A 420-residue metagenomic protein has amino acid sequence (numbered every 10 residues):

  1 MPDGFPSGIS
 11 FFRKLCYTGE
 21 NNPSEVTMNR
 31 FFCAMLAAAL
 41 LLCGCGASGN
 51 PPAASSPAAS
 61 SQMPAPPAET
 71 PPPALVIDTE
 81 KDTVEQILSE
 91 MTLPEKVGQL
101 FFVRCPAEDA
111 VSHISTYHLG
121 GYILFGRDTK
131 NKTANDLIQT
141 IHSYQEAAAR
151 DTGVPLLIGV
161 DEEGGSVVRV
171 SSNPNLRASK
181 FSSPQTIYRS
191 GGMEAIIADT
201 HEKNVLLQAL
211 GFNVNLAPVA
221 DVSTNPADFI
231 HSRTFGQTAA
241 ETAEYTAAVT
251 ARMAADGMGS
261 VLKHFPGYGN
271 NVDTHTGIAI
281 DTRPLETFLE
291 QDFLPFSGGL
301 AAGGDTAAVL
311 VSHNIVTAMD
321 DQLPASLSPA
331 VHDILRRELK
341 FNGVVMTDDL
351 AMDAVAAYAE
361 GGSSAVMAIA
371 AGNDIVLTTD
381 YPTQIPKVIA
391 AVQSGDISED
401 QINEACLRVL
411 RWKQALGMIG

Functional and structural regions predicted by a protein language model:
M1-S10: Intrinsically disordered, low-complexity segments enriched in serine/proline and basic residues
K14-E20, S24: Short, positively charged and aromatic/hydrophobic N-terminal segments
N29-A37: Sec-dependent signal peptide recognition, specifically the positively charged N-region followed immediately by
L41-G44: C-terminal motif of bacterial Sec signal peptides marking the signal peptidase cleavage site
G46-G49, A53-S172: N-terminal hydrophobic targeting/anchoring segments and the immediately downstream early-domain regions of hydrolases
T92, T133-A149, V167, N175 (+3 more regions): Second-shell residues forming the walls of enzyme active-site clefts
V97-C105, G120-L124, L156-E162, V214-P218 (+5 more regions): Hydrophobic faces of well-ordered beta-strands that scaffold small-molecule active sites in alpha/beta enzyme cores
C105-T116, I196-L206, E290-F296, A359-M367: Short, acidic/polar
